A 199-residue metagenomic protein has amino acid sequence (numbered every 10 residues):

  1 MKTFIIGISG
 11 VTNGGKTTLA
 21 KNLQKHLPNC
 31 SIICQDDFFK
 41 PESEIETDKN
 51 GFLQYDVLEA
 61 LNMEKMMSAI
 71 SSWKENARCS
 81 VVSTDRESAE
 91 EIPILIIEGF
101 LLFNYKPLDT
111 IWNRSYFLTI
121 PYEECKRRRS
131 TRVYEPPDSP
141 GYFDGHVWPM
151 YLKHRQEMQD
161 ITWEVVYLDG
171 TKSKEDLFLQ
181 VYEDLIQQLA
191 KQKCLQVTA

Functional and structural regions predicted by a protein language model:
K2-T3, N22, E91, T131 (+1 more regions): NTP-dependent small-molecule kinase module
G10: The Walker A (P-loop) glycine that initiates the GxxxxGKT/S ATP-binding motif of P-loop NTPases
N13: Walker A (P-loop) phosphate-binding loop of P-loop NTPases
K16: Conserved lysine of the Walker
L19: Hydrophobic positions on the alpha1 helix immediately C-terminal to the Walker A/P-loop
K25-I33: Post-Walker A helix-loop "phosphate-sensing" segment adjacent to the P-loop in P-loop NTPases
S31, K40-D85, P93-I94: Conserved nucleotide-sensing/catalytic segment adjacent to the nucleotide-binding pocket in NTP-handling enzymes
N50-Q54, P107-E157: A glycine- and Lys/Arg-enriched "phosphate-lid" helix/loop adjacent to the NTP-binding pocket of small-molecule kinases
